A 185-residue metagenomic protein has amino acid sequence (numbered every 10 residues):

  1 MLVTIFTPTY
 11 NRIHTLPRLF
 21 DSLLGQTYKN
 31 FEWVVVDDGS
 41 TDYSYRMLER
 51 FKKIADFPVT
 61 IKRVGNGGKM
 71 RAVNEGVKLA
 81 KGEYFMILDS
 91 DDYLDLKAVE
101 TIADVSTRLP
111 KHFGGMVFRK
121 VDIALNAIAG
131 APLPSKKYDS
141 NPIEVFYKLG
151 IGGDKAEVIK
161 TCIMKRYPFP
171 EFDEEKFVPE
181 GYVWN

Functional and structural regions predicted by a protein language model:
L2-T4, E32: Cell-envelope/extracellular polymer assembly enzymes that use nucleotide-activated donors
R12-G25: Short, well-formed alpha-helical segments that are part of the catalytic scaffolds of diverse glycosyltransferases
S22, D37-M47, D89: A conserved acidic beta->alpha catalytic loop
N30-G39, T60-V64: Short beta-strand/loop segment that forms part of the nucleotide-sugar
R63-A80: Glycine-rich, basic loop-to-helix element that forms the pyrophosphate-binding segment of sugar-nucleotide handling
F85: Short aromatic/hydrophobic "clamp" motif used to bind/position activated sugar donors
K97-G130: Conserved donor NDP-sugar-binding/catalytic core segment of glycosyltransferases
D122, A129-N185: Conserved nucleotide-sugar donor-binding catalytic segment
